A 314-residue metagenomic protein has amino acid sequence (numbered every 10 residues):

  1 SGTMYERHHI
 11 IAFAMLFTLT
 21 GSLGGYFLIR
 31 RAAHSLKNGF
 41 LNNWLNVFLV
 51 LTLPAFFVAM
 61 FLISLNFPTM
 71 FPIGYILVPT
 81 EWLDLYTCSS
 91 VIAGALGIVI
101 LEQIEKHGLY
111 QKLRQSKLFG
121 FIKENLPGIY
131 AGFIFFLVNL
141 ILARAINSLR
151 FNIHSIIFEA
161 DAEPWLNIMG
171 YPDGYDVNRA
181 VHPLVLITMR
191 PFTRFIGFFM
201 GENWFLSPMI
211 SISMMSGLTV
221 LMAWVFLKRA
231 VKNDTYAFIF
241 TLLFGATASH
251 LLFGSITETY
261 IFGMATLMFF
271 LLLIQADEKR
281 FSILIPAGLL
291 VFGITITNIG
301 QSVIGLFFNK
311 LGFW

Functional and structural regions predicted by a protein language model:
L19-T52, T80-L142: Start-transfer (signal-anchor) and selected internal transmembrane alpha helices of multi-pass inner/ER membrane
L62-F71, L137-A160: Helix-to-loop transition at the C-terminal end of transmembrane segments
Y175-E202, L206, I210, M214: Short hydrophobic/aromatic helix or loop-helix immediately within or flanking a transmembrane segment in polytopic
I210-A230: Transmembrane-helix motifs of polytopic, lipid-linked glycan transferases
A223-A246: Transmembrane-helix signature of polytopic, membrane-embedded enzymes that assemble or transfer cell-envelope glycans
S255-Y260: Short acidic/glycine- and proline-prone juxtamembrane loop motifs at membrane-interface regions of multi-pass membrane
F262-R280: Specific aromatic-rich, kink-prone transmembrane helix
F281-K310: Membrane-interface alpha helices of multi-pass inner-membrane proteins
